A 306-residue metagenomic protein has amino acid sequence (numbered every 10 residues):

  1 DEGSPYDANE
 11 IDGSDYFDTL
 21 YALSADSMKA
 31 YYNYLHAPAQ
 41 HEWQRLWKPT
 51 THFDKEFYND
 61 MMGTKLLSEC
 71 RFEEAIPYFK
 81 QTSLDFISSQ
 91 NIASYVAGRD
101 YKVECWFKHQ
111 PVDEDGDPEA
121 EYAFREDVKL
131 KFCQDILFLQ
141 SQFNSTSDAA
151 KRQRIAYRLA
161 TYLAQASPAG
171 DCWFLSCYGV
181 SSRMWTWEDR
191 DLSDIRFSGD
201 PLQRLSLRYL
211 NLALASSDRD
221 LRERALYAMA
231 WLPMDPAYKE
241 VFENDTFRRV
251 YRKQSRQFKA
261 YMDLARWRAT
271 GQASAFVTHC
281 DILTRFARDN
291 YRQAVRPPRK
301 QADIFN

Functional and structural regions predicted by a protein language model:
D1-N306: Extracytoplasmic/secretory-pathway proteins
